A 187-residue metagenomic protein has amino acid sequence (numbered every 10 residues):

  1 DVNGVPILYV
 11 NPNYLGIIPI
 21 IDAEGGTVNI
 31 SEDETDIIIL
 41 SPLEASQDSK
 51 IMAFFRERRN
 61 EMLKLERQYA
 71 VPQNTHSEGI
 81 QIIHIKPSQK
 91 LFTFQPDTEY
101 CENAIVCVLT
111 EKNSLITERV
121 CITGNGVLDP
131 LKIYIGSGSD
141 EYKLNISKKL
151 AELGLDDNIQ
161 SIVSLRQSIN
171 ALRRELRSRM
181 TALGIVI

Functional and structural regions predicted by a protein language model:
D1-R173: Nucleotide-cofactor and metal-assisted catalytic machinery
R166-V186: N-terminal membrane-entry
